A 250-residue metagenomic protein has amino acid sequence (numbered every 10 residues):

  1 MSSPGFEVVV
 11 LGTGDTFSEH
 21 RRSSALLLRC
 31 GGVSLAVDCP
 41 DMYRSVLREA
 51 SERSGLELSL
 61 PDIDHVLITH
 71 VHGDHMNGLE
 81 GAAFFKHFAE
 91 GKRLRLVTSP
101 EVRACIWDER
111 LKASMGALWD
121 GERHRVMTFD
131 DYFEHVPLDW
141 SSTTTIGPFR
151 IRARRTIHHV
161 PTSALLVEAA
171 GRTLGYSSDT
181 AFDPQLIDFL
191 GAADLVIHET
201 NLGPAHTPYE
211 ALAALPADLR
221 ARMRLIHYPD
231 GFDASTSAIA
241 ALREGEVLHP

Functional and structural regions predicted by a protein language model:
M1-G175, D230, S235-P250: Binuclear metal-dependent hydrolase catalytic cores
S177-D179: Acidic, metal-binding active-site segment of PIN/NYN-like and related structure-specific nucleases
A181-P250: Cap/insert and terminal regions of metallo-dependent hydrolase folds
